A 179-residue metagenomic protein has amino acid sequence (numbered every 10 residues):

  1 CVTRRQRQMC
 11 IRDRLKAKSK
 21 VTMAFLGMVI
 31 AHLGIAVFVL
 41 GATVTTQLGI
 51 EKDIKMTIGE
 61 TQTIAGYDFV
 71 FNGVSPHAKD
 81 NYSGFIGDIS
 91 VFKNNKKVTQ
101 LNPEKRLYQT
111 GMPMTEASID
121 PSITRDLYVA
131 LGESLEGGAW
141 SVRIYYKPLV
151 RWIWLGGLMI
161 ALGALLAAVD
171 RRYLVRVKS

Functional and structural regions predicted by a protein language model:
C1-I11: Single conserved hydrophobic/aromatic residue that forms the stacking wall/gate of nucleotide- or nucleobase-binding
R12-A17: Membrane-interface junctions at the ends of membrane-embedded or membrane-associated helices
K18-G34: Membrane-interfacial entry segments at the cytosolic side of transmembrane helices
G27, A36-V175: Accessory, solvent-exposed terminal regions and/or long lumenal/extracellular loops of proteins
V177-S179: Cytoplasmic C-terminal tails of single-pass
